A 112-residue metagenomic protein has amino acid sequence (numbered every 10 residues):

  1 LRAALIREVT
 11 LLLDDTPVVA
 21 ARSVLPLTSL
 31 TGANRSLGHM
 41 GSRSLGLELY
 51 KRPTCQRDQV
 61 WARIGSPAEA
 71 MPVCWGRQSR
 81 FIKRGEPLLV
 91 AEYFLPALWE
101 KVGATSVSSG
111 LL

Functional and structural regions predicted by a protein language model:
L1-L112: Composition-driven recognition of glycine/serine/threonine/acidic- and proline-rich low-complexity segments and repeats
